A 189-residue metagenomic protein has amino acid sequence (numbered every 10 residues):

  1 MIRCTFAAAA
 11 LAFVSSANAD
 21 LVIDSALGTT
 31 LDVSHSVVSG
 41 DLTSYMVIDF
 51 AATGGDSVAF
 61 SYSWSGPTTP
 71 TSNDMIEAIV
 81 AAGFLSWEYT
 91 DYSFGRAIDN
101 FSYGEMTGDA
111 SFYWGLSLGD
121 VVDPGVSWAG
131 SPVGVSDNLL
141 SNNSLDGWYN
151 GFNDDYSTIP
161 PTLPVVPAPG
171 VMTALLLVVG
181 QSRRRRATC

Functional and structural regions predicted by a protein language model:
C4-F13, T173-V178: Sec-dependent N-terminal signal peptides
S15-A19: Sec/Tat signal peptide C-region and signal peptidase I cleavage site
D20-V165: Ubiquitin-like/PB1-type beta-grasp interaction modules and other compact soluble beta-rich domains
V166-R183: A short, hydrophobic C-terminal helix/tail in secreted or cell-surface proteins
R186-C189: Short, charged juxtamembrane terminal tails flanking transmembrane helices
